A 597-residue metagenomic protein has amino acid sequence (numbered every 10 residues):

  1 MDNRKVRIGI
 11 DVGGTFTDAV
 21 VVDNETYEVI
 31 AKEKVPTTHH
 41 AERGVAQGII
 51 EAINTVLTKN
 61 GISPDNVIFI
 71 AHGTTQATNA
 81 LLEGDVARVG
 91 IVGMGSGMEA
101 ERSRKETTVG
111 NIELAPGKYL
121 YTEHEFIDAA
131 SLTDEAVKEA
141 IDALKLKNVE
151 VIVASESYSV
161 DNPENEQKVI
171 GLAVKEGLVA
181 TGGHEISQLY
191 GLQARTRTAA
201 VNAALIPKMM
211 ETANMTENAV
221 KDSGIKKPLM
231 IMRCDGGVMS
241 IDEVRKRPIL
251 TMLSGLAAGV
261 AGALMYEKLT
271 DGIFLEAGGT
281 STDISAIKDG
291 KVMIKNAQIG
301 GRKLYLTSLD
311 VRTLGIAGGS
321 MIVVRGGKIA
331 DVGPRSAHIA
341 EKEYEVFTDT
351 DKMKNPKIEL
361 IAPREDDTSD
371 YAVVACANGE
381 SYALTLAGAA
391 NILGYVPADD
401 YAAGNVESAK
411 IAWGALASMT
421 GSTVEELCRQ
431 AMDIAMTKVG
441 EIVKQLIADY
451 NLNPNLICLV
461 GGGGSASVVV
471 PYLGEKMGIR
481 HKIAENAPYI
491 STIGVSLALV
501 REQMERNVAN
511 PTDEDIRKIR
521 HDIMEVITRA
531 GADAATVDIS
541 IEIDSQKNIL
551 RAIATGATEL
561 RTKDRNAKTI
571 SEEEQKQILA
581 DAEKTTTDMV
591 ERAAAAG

Functional and structural regions predicted by a protein language model:
D2-G597: N-terminally biased helix-coil "hinge/interface" segments that flank
